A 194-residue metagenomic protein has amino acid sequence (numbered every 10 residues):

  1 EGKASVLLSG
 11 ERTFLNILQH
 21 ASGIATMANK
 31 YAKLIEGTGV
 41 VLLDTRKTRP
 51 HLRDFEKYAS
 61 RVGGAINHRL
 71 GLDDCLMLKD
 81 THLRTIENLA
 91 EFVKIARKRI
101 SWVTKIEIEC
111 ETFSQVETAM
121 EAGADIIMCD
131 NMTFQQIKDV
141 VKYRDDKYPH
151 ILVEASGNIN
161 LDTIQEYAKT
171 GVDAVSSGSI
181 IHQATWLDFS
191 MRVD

Functional and structural regions predicted by a protein language model:
E1-E111, Q115-A122, I126, K138-Y143 (+4 more regions): Acidic/glycine-rich phosphate/pyrophosphate-binding loops and surrounding catalytic core that coordinate Mg2+
N131, G157, S179: Short secondary-structure boundary segments
S190-D194: Active-site loop ensemble at the mouth of alpha/beta enzyme cores that anchors a bound cofactor
